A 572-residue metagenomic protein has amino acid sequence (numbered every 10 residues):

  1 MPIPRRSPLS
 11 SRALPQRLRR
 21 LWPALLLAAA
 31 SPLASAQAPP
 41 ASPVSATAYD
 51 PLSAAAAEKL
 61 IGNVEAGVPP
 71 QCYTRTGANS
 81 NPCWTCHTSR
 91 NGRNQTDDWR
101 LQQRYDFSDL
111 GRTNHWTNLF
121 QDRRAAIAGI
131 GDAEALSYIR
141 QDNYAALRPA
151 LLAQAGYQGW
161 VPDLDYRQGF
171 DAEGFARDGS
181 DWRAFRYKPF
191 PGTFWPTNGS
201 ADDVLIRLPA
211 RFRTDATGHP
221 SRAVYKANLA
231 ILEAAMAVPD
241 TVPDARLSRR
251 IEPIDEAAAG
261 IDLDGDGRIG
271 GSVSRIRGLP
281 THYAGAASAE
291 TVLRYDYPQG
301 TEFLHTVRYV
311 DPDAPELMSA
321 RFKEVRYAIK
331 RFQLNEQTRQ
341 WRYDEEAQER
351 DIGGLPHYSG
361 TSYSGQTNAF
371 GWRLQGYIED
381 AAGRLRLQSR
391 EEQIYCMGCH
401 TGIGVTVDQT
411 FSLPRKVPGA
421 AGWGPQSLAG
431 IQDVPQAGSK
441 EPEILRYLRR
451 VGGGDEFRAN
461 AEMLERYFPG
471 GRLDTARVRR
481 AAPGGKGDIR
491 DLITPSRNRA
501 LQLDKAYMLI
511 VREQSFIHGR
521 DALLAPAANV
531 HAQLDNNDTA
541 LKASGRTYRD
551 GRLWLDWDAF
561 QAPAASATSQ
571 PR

Functional and structural regions predicted by a protein language model:
P2, A34-Q37: Intrinsically disordered, compositionally biased low-complexity regions
I3-P23: Bacterial N-terminal signal peptides that target proteins for export
R20-P32: Bacterial N-terminal signal peptides
Q37-D163, R167, L317-R572: Sequence context surrounding c-type heme c attachment/ligation sites in exported
R75, N79-W84, T88-D311, G454-R466: Extracytoplasmic redox metalloprotein regions
Y309, D313, M318-S319: A metal-dependent hydrolase signature that marks the N-terminal structural subdomain at the beginning of catalytic folds
